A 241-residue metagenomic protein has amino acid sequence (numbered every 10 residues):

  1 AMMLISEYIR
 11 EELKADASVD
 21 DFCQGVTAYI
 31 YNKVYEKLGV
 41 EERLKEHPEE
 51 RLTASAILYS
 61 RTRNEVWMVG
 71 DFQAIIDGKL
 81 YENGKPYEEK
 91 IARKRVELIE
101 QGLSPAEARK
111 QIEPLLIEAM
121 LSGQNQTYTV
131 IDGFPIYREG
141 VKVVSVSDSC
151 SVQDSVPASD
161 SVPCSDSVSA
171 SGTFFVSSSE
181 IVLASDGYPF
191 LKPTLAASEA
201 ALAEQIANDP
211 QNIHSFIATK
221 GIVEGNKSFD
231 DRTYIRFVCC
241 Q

Functional and structural regions predicted by a protein language model:
A1-Q241: PP2C/PPM-type serine/threonine phosphatase catalytic domain
